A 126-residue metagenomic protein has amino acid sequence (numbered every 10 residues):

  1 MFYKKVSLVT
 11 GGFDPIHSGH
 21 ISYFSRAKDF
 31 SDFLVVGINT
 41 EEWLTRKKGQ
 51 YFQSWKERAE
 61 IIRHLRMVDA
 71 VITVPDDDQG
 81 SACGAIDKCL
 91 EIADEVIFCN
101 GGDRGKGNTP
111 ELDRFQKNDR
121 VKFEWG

Functional and structural regions predicted by a protein language model:
M1-G126: Nucleotidyltransferase catalytic core that binds NTPs
